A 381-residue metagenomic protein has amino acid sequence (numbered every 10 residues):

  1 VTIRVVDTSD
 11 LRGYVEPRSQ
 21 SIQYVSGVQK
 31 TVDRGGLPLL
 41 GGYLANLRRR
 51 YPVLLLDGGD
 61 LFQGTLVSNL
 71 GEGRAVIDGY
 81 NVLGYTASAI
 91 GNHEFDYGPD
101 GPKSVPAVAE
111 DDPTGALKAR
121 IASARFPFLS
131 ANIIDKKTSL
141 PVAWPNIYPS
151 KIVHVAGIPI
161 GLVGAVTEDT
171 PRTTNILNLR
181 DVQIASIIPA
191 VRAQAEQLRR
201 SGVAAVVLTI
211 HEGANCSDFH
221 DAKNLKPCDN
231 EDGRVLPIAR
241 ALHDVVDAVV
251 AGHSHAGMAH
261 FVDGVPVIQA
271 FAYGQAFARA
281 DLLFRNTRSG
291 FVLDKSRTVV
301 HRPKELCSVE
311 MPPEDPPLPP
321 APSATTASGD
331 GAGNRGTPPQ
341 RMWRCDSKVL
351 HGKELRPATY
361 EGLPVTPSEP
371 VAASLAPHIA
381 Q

Functional and structural regions predicted by a protein language model:
V1-P316, S323-T337: Acidic, metal/ion-coordinating pockets
T298, K304-Q381: Hard-cation-handling environments
